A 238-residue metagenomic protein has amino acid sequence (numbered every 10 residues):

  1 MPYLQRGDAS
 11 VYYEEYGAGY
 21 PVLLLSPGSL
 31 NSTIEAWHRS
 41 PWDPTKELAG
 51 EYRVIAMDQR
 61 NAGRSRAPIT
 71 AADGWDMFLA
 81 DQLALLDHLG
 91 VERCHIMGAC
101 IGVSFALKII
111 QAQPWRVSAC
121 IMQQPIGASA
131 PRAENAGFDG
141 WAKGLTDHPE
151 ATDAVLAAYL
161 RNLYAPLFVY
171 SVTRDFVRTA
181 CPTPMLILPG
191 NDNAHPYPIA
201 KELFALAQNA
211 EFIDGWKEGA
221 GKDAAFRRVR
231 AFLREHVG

Functional and structural regions predicted by a protein language model:
R6-R66: Conserved HGGG/HGGXW glycine-rich cap/lid loop of the alpha/beta-hydrolase fold
D58-A62, I126, W216-E218: Short beta-to-alpha linker loops that shape the active-site pocket of alpha/beta-hydrolase fold enzymes
M77-C94: Conserved acidic catalytic loop of the alpha/beta-hydrolase fold
E92-A128: Conserved hydrolase catalytic core segment
P125-C181, F226: The alpha/beta-hydrolase serine catalytic core
A180-C181, I187-P189: Short beta-strand/loop motif that positions the catalytic acidic residue of the alpha/beta-hydrolase fold
N193-I199: Conserved alpha/beta-hydrolase "acid-adjacent" motif
A210-G238: Catalytic active-site module of serine/aspartate enzymes centered on a nucleophile-bearing elbow/loop
